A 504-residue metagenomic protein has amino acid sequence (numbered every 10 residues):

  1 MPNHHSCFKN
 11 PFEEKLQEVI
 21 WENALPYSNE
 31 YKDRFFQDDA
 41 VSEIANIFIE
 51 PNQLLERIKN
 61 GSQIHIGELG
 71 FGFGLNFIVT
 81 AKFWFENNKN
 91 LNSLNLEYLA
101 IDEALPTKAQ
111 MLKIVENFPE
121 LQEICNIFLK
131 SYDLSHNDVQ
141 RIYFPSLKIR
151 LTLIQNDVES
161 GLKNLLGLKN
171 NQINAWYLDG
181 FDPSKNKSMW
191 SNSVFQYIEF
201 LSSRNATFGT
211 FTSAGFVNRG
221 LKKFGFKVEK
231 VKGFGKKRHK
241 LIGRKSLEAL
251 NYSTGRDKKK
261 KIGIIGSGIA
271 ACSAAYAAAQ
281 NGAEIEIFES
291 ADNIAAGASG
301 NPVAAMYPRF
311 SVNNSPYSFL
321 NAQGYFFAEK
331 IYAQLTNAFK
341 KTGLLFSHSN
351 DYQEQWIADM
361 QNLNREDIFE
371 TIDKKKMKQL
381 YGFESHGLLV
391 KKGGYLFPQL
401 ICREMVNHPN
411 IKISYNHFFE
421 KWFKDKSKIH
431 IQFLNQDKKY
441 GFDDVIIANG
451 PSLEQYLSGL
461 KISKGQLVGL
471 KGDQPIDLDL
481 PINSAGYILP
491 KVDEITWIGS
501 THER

Functional and structural regions predicted by a protein language model:
P2-I64, F73-N90: Class I SAM-dependent methyltransferase Rossmann-like catalytic core, especially the SAM/SAH-binding loop
R57-N171: The AdoMet/dcAdoMet-binding core of the Class I SAM-like
Q122, V312-N313, N337-F346, K374-V406 (+1 more regions): Helix-loop-beta segment of a Rossmann-like dinucleotide-binding subdomain
S191-R204: A short glycine-rich, Lys/Arg-flanked "PGG" loop and its adjoining helix->strand segment in the class I
A214-K258: Class I S-adenosyl-L-methionine
I242, E248-K258, G263-N281, S290 (+4 more regions): Active-site substrate-recognition segment that forms the wall of the catalytic cavity or substrate channel
V303-L380: Dinucleotide-binding Rossmann-like beta1-alpha1 core, especially the glycine-rich loop that anchors the ADP
Y415-H430: A conserved short coil-to-beta-strand element within the FAD-binding core of flavoproteins
